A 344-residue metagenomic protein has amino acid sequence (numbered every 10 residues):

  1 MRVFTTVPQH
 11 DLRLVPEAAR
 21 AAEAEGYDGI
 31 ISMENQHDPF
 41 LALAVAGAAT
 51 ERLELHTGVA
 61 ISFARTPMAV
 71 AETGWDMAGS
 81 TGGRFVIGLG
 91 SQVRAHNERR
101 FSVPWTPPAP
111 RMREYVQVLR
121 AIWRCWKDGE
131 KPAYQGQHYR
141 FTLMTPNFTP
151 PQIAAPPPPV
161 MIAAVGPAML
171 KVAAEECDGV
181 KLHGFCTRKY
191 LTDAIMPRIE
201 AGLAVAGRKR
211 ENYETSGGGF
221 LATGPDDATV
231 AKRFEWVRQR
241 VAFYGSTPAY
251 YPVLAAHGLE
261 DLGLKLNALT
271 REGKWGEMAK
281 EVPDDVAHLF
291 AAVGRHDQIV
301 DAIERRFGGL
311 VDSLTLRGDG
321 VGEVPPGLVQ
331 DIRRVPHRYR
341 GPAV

Functional and structural regions predicted by a protein language model:
M1-V344: Active-site-adjacent structural elements that line small-molecule/cofactor binding pockets in enzymes
